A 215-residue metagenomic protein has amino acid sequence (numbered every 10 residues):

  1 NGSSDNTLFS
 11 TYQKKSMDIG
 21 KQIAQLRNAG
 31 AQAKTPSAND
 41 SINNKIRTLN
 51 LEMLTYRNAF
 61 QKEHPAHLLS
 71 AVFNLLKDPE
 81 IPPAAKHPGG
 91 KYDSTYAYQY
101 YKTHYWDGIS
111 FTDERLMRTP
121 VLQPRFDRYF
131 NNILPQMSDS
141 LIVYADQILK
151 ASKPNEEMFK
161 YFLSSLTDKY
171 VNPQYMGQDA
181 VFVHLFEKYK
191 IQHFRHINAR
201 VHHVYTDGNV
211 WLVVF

Functional and structural regions predicted by a protein language model:
N1-E63, L76, P82-A97, Y101: A non-transmembrane, solvent-exposed segment enriched in polar/low-complexity residues
E52-F60, L141-L149, V181-Y189: Amphipathic alpha-helices of TPR/Sel1-like and other helical repeat/solenoid scaffolds
A59-K62, L149-P154, Y170: Solenoid-like repeat scaffolds
E63-L68, E156: Short solvent-exposed coil/turn linkers within tandem alpha-helical repeat scaffolds
S94-E157, L163: Structured, charged N-terminal subsegments at the starts of enzyme catalytic cores and at intra-chain domain/subunit
S164-D168: Non-membrane alpha-helical segments in proteins
N172, Q178-F215: N-proximal helix/coil linker or "cap" segments that precede and/or mark the start of modular domains
